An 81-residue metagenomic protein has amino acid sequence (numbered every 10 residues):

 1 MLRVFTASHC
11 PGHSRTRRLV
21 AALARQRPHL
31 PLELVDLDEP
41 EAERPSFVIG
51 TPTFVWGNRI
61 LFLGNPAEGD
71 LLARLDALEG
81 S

Functional and structural regions predicted by a protein language model:
M1-Q26: Local sequence-structure signature of Cys/Sec-based thiol-disulfide redox active-site neighborhoods
F5, P28-A42: Thiol-based oxidoreductase modules, predominantly thioredoxin-like and allied folds used for disulfide exchange
G12, H29-L32, T53: Hydrophobic residues in alpha-helical membrane-spanning segments
S14-R18, S46, P66: Generic recognition of short, well-ordered alpha-helical segments
L23, A42-P45: Short, flexible, glycine/charge-rich loop motifs used to bind or transfer phosphoryl groups or to couple energy/partner
R25-H29, A77-G80: Secondary-structure boundary motif
P45-G57: Structural micro-motif
V55-S81: Non-catalytic, surface beta->alpha helical segment in thiol-disulfide oxidoreductase systems
